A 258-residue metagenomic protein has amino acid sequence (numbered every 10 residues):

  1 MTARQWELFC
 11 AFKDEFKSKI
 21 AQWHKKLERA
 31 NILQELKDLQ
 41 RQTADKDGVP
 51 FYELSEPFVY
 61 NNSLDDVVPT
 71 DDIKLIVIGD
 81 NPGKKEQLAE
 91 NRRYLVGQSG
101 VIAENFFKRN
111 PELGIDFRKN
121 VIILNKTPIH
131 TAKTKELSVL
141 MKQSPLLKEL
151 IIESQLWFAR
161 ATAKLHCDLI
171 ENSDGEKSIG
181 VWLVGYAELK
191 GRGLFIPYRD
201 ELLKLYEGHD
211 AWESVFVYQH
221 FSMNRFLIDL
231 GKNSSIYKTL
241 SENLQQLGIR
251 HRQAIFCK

Functional and structural regions predicted by a protein language model:
M1-Q98, D174, S235, E242 (+1 more regions): Active-site and ligand/interface coordination hotspots across diverse enzymes and nucleic-acid-associated assemblies
A3-R4, L8, T131-K258: Glycine/proline-rich loop-helix segments at beta-alpha junctions forming the active-site rim of enzyme cores
N61-L64, E90-N91, E104-L113, L165-H166: Short secondary-structure capping micro-motifs at structural edges
T70-D71, F117, K177, A211: Residue-level preference for short coil/turn positions at secondary-structure junctions
V77, I115-D116, N120-N125, G180-G185 (+1 more regions): A structural signal for short, well-ordered beta-strand segments and their strand-loop junctions that often border
R92-G100, K148-Q155: Flexible, glycine- and charge-enriched loops at secondary-structure boundaries
L95-F106, Y198: Conserved alpha-helical elements of sugar-nucleotide-dependent glycosyltransferases
I102-K142: Short, surface-exposed acidic-centric catalytic microdomains
